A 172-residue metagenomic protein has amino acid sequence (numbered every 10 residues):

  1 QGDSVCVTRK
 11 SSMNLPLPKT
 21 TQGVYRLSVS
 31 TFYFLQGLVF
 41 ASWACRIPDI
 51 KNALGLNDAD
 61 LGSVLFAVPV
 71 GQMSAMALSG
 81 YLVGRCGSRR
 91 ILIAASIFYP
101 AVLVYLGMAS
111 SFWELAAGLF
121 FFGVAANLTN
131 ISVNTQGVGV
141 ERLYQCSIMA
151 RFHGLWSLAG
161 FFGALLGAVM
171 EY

Functional and structural regions predicted by a protein language model:
Q22-R46, F120: Pair of pore-lining "gating" transmembrane helices in MFS-fold secondary transporters
A41, P69-M73, A77, G160-F161: Residue-level signature of mid-helix packing/kink "hotspots" within the transmembrane helices of 12-pass Major
G55, G87, M108-W113: Helix-breaking motifs and short loop linkers at transmembrane-helix boundaries and internal kinks in secondary membrane
A75-G87, E171: Helix-to-loop junctions at the C-terminal end of transmembrane segments in multipass secondary transporters
R89-L92: Primarily marks hydrophobic transmembrane alpha-helices of the MFS/SLC 12-helix fold
I97-S110: C-terminal ends and interior cores of transmembrane alpha-helices in multi-pass membrane transporters/permeases
V102, W113-F121: Paired small-residue
F122-G154: Cytoplasmic helix-loop-helix junction between adjacent transmembrane helices in 12-TM secondary transporters
